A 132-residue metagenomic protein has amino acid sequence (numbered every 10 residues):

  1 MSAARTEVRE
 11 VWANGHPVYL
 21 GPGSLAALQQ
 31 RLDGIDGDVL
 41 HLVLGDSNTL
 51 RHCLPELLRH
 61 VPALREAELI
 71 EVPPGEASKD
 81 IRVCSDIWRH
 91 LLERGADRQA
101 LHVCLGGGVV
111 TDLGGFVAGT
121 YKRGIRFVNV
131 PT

Functional and structural regions predicted by a protein language model:
M1-L101: ATP/NTP phosphate-donor binding region
K79-T132: Glycine/threonine-rich beta-strand-loop-alpha-helix active-site module that forms ligand/phosphate-binding
